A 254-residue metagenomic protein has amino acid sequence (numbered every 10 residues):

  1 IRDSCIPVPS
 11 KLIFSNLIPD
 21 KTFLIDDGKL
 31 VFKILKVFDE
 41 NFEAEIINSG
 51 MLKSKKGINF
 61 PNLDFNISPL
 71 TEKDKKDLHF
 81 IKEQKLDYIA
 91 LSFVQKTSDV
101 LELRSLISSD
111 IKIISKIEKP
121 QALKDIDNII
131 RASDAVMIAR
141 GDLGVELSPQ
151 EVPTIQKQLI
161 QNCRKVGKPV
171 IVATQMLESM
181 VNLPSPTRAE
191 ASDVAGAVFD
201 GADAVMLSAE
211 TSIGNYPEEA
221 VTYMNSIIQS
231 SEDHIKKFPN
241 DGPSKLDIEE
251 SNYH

Functional and structural regions predicted by a protein language model:
R2-H254: Non-catalytic helical/linker scaffolds that mediate oligomerization, partner binding, and domain coupling around large
